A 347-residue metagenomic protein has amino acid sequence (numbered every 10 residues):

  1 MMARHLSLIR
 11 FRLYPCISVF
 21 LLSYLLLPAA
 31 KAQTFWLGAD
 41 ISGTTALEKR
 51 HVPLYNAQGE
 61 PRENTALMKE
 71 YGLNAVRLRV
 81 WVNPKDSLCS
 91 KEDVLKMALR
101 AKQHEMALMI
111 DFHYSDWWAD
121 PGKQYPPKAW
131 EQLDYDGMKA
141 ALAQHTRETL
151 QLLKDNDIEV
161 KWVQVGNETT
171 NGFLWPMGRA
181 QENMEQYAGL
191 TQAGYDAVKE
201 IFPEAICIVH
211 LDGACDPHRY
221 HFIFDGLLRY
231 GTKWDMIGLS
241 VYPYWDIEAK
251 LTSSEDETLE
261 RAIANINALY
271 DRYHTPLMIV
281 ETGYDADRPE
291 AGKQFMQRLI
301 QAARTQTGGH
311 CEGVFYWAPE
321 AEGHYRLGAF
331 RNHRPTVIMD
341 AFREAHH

Functional and structural regions predicted by a protein language model:
R12-L25: Bacterial N-terminal signal peptides
L27-A32: Sec/Tat signal peptide C-region and signal peptidase I cleavage site
Q33-A107, H113-L142, E148, L251-S253: N-terminal substrate-binding region of glycoside hydrolase catalytic domains
L37-A39, V76-L78, L108-F112, K161-V165 (+4 more regions): Hydrophobic faces of well-ordered beta-strands that scaffold small-molecule active sites in alpha/beta enzyme cores
S42-T44, W81-N83, H113-W117, V165-T170 (+4 more regions): Active-site beta-loop-alpha junctions enriched in small/polar residues
K49-P53, W118, S254, A268-H274 (+2 more regions): Aromatic-rich peripheral "rim/lid" segments of glycoside hydrolase catalytic domains that contact and position glycan
E63-G72, K96-H104, Q151-I158, E200 (+3 more regions): Acidic (Asp/Glu)-rich catalytic clusters
S90-D93, D120-G226, Y230-W234, D246-A264 (+2 more regions): Active-site cleft segment of glycoside hydrolase catalytic domains centered on the general acid/base Glu
